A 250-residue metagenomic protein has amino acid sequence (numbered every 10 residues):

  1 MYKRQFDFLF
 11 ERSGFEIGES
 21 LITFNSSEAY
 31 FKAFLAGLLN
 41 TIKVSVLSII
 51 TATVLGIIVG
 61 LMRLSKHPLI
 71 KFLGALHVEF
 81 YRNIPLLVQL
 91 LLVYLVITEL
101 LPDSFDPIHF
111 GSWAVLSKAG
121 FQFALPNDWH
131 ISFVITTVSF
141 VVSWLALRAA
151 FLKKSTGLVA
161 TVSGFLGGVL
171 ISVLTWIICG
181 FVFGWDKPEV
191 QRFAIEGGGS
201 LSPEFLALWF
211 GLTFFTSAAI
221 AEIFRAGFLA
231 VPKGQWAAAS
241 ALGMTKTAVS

Functional and structural regions predicted by a protein language model:
M1-S250: Transmembrane alpha-helices and adjacent helix-loop boundaries
